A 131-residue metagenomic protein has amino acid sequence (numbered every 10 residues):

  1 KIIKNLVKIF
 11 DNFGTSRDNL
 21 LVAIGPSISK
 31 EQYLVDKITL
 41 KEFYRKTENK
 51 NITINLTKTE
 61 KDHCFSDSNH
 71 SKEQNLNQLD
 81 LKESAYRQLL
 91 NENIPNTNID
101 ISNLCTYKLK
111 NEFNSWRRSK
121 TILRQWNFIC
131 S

Functional and structural regions predicted by a protein language model:
K1-S131: Active-site microenvironment for binding and transforming phosphate-containing groups
